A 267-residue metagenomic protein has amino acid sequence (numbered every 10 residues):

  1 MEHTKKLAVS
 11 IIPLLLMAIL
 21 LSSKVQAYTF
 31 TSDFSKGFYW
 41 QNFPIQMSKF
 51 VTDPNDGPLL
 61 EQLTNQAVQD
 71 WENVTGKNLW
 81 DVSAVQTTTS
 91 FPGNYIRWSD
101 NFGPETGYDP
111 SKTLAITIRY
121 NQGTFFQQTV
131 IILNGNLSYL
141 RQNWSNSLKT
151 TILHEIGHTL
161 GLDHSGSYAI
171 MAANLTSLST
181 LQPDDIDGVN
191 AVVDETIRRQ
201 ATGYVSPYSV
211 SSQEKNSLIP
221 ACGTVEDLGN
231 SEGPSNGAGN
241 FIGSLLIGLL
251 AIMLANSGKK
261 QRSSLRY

Functional and structural regions predicted by a protein language model:
M1-I12, F241: Bacterial N-terminal signal peptides that target proteins for export
S10-L20, K24: Bacterial N-terminal signal peptides
S23-R262: Zinc-dependent metalloendopeptidases
R266-Y267: N-terminal secretory targeting and juxtamembrane "stalk" segments of secreted and cell-surface proteins
